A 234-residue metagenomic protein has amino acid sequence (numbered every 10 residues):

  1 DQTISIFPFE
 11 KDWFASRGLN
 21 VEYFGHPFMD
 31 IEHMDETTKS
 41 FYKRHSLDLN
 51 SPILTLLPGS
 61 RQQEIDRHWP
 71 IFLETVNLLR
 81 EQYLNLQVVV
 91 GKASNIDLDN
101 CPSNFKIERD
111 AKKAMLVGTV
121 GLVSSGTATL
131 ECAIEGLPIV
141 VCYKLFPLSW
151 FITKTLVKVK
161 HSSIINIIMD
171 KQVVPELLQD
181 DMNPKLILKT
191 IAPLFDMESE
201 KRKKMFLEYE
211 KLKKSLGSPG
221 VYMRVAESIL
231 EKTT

Functional and structural regions predicted by a protein language model:
D1-T234: Nucleotide-activated sugar donor-binding and catalytic core shared by glycosyltransferases and related lipid-linked
